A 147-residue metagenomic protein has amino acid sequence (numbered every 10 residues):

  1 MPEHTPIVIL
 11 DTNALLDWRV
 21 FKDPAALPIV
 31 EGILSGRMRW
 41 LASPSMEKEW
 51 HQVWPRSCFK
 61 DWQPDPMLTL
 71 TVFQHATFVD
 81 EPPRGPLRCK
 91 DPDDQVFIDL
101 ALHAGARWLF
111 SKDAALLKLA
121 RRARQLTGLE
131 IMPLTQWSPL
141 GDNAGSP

Functional and structural regions predicted by a protein language model:
M1-W40: Short, well-structured N-terminal submotif of metal-dependent ribonuclease cores
A14, M46, A115-L116: Alpha-helix capping/helix-boundary segments
D17-R19, R84-K90: Short, flexible loop segments at the rims of nucleotide/cofactor-binding pockets, characterized by
R19-V20, W54, A120-R121: Short, flexible helix/strand-to-coil boundary loops that buttress conserved ligand/catalytic motifs in alpha/beta
G32-G85: PIN-domain endoribonuclease scaffold, especially VapC-family toxins
L87, D91, Q95, R107-W108 (+1 more regions): Acidic, PIN/NYN-like endoribonuclease modules and their adjacent C-terminal/linker elements
